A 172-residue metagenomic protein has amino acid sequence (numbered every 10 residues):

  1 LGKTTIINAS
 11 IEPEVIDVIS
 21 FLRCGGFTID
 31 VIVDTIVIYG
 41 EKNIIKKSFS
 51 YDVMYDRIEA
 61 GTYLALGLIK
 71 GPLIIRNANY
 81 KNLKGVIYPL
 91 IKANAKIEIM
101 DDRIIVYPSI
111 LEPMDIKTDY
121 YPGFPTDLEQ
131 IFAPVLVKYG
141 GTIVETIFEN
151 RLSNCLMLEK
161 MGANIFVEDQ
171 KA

Functional and structural regions predicted by a protein language model:
L1-A172: Short, structured segments at the rim of ligand-binding sites
